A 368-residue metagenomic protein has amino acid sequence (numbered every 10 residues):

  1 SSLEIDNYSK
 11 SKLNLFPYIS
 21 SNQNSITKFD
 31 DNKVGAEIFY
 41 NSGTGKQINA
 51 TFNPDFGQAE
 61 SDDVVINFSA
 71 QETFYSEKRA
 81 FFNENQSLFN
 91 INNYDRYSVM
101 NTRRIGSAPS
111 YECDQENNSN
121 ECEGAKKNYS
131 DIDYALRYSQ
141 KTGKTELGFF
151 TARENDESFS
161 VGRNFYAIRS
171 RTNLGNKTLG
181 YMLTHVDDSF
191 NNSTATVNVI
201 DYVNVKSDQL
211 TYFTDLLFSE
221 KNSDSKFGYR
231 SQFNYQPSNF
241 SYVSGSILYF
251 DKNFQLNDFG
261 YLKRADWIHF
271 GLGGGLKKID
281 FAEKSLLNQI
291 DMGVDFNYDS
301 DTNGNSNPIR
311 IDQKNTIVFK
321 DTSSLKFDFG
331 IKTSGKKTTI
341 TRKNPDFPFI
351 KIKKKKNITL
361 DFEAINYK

Functional and structural regions predicted by a protein language model:
S1-D6, S42-T44, N85-F89, T142-K144 (+6 more regions): Outer-membrane beta-barrel proteins
S2-I5, P17, A36-Y40, L136-Q140 (+6 more regions): Residues on the lipid-exposed face of transmembrane beta-strands in outer-membrane beta-barrel proteins
N7-S25, R79-N90, R96, Y111 (+4 more regions): Transmembrane beta-strand segments of Gram-negative outer membrane beta-barrel proteins
S11, S21, K28-V34, S130-Y134 (+7 more regions): Residues that define the transmembrane beta-barrel architecture of outer-membrane proteins
L15-P17, I38, A50, Y138 (+7 more regions): Membrane-embedded beta-strand positions of outer-membrane beta-barrel proteins
Q23-T27, F56-D62, K144-E146, N155-F159 (+8 more regions): Gram-negative outer-membrane beta-barrel proteins
N83-N128: Flexible glycine-rich, low-complexity coil/linker segments exposed to the extracellular/periplasmic environment
D131, D215-K368: Exposed, low-structure sequence patches enriched in small/polar residues
